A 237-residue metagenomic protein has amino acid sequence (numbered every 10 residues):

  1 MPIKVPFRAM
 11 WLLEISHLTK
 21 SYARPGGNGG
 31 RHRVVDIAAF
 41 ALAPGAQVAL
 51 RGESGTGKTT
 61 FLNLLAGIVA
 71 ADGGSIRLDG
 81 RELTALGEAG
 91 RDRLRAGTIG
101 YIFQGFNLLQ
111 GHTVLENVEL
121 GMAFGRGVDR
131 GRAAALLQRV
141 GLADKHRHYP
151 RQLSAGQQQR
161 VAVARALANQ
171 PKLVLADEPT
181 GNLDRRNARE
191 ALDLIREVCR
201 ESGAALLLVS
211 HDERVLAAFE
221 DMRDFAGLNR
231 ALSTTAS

Functional and structural regions predicted by a protein language model:
M1-S21, L232-S237: ABC-family P-loop ATPase nucleotide-binding domain
L12-L13, T19-A218, F225: ABC family nucleotide-binding domain
F219-A236: H-loop (His-switch) and adjacent beta-strand-loop-beta switch element of ABC-type ATPase nucleotide-binding domains
